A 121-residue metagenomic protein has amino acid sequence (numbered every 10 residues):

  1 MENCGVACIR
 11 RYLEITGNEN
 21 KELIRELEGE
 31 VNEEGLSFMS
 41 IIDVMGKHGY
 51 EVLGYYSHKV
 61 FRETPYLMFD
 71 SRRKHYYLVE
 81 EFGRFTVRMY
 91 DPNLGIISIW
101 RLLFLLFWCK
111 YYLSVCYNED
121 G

Functional and structural regions predicted by a protein language model:
R10-Y117: Conserved active-site-adjacent core of cysteine acyl-enzyme catalytic domains
